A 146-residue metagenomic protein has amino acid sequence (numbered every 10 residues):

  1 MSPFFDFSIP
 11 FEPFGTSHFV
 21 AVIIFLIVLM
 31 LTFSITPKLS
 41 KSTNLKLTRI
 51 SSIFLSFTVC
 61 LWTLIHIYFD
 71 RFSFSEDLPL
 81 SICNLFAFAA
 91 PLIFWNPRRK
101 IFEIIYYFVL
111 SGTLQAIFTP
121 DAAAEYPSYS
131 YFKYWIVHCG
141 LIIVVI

Functional and structural regions predicted by a protein language model:
M1-I27: Hydrophobic transmembrane alpha-helical segments in integral membrane proteins
H18-I24, D70-C83, E103-Y106: Structural signature of hydrophobic alpha-helical transmembrane segments
L29-S34, A90, G140-I146: Alpha-helical transmembrane segments in multipass membrane proteins, preferentially the mid-helix core
I35-T48, W95-I101: Membrane-interface helix-boundary motifs at transmembrane edges
N44-F94: A glycine-rich, hydrophobic loop/mini-helix early in the fold
K46-I50, D77-S81, F102-L110, Y131-I136: Cytoplasmic-side transmembrane-helix entry/capping segments in multi-pass membrane proteins
L55-L64, V109-P120: Aromatic-anchored segments of alpha-helical transmembrane domains
I67-F74, N96-K100, P120-F132: Membrane-interface helix caps and helix-loop-helix hairpins in membrane proteins
